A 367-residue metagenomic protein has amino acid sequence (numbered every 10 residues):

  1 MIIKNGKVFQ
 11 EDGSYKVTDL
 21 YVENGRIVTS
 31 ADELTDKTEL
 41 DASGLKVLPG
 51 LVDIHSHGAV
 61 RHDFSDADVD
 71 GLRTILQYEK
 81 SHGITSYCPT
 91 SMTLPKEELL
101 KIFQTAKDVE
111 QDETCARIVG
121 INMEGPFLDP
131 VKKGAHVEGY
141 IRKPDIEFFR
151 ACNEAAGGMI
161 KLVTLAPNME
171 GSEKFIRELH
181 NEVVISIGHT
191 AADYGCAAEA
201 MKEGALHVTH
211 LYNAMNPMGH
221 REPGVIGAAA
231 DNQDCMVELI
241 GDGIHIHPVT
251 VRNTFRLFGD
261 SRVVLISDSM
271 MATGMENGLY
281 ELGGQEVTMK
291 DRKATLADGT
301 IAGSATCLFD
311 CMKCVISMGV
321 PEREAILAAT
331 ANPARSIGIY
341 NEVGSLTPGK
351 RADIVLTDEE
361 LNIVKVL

Functional and structural regions predicted by a protein language model:
M1-L48: Histidine-rich, glycine-flanked metal-binding segment
G6, R335, S345-L367: C-terminal cap of metal-dependent C-N hydrolases
L45-V69: Di-metal (Zn2+ and/or Mg2+/Mn2+) metal-binding site signature of metallo-dependent hydrolases with the MBL/beta-CASP
G50-V52, S186, V263-I266, V355: Residue-level marker for buried hydrophobic side chains located in beta-strands that build the well-ordered beta-sheet
H57, R61, R73-I102, A116-D129 (+5 more regions): Divalent metal-dependent hydrolysis catalytic cores, especially in the metallo-beta-lactamase
P95-K101, N168-E170, S186-A191, I240-R252 (+1 more regions): Active-site glycine- and acidic-residue-rich loops that bind and position anionic ligands or nucleotide-like cofactors
M123, P130-I146, R150-G224: Divalent metal-binding pocket/active-site signature
F175, C196-E324, A329, R335-Y340 (+1 more regions): Active-site-adjacent C-terminal substructures of enzyme catalytic domains
